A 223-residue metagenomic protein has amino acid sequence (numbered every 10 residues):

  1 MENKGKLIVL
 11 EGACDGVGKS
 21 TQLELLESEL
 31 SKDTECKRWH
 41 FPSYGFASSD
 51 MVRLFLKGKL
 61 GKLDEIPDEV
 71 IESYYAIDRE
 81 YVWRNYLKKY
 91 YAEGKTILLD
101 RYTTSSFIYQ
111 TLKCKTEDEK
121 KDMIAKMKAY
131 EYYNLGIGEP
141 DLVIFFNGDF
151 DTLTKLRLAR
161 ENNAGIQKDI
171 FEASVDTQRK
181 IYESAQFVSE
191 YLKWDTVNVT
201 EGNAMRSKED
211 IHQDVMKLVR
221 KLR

Functional and structural regions predicted by a protein language model:
M1-E2, I137: Short, flexible hinge/linker loops that cap or flank conserved catalytic cores
E2, E27, D151-R223: NTP-dependent small-molecule kinase module
E2-S28: Walker A (P-loop) phosphate-binding motif
L7, C36-R38, V143-F145, W194-T196: Conserved beta-strand scaffold positions in the cores of enzyme catalytic domains, especially in NTP/NDP-utilizing
L7, E11, T96, I137 (+1 more regions): Hydrophobic "anchor" residues on beta-strands that sit immediately upstream of conserved functional sites
G12, F146, V199: Catalytic metal- and UDP-sugar-binding loop of GT-A-like glycosyltransferases, i.e., residues flanking the conserved
T34-A129, N134-L135: ATP-dependent small-molecule kinase phosphotransfer cores that center on conserved nucleotide phosphate-binding segments
T104-E183: A glycine- and Lys/Arg-enriched "phosphate-lid" helix/loop adjacent to the NTP-binding pocket of small-molecule kinases
